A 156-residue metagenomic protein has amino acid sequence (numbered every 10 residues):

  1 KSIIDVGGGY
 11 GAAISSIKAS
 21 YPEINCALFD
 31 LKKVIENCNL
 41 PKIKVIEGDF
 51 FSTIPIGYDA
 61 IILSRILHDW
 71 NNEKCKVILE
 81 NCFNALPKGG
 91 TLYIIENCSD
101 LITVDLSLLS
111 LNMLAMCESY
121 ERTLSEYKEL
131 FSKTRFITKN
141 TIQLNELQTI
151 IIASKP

Functional and structural regions predicted by a protein language model:
S2-P156: Alpha-helical subdomain
